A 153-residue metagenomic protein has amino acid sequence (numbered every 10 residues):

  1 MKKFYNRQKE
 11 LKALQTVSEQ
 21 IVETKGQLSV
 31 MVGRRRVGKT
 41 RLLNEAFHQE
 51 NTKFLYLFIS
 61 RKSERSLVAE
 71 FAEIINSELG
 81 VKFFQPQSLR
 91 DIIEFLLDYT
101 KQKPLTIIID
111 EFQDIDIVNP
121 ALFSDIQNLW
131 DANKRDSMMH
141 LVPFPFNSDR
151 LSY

Functional and structural regions predicted by a protein language model:
M1-Y153: Phosphate-binding site recognition
